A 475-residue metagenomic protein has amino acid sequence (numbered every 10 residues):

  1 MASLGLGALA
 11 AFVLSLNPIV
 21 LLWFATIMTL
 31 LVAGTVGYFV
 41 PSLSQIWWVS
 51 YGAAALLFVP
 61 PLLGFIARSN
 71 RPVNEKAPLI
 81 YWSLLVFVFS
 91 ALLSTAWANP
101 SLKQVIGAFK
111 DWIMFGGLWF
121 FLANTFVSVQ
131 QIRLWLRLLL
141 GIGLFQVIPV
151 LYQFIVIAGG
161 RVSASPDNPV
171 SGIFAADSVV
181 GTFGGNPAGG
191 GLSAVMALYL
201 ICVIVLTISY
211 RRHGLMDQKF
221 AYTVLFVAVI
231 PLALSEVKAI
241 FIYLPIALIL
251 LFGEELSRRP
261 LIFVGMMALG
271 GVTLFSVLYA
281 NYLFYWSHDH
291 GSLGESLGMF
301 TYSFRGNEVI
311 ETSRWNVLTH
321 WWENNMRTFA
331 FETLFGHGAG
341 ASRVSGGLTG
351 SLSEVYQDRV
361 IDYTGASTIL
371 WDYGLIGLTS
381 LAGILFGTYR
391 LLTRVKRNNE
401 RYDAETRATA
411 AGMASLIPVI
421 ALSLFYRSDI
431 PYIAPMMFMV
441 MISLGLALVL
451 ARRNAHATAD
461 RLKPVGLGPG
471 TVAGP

Functional and structural regions predicted by a protein language model:
M1-I66, L93-S94, P469, A473-G474: N-terminal signal-anchor transmembrane segment
S3-N17, A54-R68, Y199-H213, I376-N399: Hydrophobic, aromatic-rich transmembrane alpha-helices and their immediate juxtamembrane boundary segments
G7-A11, L92, R133-A164, G184-E254: Alpha-helical transmembrane segments of multi-pass inner-membrane proteins
T26, Y222-F226, W371, Y389-Y426: Loop-to-helix entry and N-terminal half of a specific, functionally important transmembrane alpha helix in multi-pass
W47-V59, P78-A91, S101-T125, G143: Aromatic-anchored transmembrane helix interface
F154-I157, E255-G306, M326-T328: A membrane-periplasm/extracellular boundary helix in multi-pass inner-membrane enzymes that assemble envelope glycans
G160-S163, R305-I376, L392-E400: Long extracytoplasmic/lumenal interhelical loops at the membrane interface of multi-pass membrane proteins
I201-L206, I249, A411-P475: Transmembrane alpha-helices of multi-pass inner-membrane enzymes
